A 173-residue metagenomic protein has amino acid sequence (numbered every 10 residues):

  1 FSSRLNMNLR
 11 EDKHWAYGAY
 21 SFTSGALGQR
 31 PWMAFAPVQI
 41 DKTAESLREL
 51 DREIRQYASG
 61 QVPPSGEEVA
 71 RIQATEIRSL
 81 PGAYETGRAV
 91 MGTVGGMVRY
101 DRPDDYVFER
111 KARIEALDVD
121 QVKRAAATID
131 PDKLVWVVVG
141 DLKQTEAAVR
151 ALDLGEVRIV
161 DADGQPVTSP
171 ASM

Functional and structural regions predicted by a protein language model:
N6-V119, A127-V139, A171-M173: M16 family metallopeptidases and their MPP-like homologs
V119-M173: Proteolytic maturation boundary segments
